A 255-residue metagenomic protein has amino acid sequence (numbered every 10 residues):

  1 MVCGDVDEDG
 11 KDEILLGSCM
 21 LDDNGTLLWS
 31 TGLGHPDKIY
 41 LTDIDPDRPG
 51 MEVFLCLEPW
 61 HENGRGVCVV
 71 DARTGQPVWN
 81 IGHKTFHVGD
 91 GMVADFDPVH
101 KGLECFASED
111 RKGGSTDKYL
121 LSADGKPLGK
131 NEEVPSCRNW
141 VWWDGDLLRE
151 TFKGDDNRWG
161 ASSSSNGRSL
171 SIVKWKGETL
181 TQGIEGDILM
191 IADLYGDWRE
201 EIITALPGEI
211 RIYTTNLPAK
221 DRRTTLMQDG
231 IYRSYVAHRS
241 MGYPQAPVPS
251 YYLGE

Functional and structural regions predicted by a protein language model:
M1-E255: Beta-propeller-forming repeat regions
